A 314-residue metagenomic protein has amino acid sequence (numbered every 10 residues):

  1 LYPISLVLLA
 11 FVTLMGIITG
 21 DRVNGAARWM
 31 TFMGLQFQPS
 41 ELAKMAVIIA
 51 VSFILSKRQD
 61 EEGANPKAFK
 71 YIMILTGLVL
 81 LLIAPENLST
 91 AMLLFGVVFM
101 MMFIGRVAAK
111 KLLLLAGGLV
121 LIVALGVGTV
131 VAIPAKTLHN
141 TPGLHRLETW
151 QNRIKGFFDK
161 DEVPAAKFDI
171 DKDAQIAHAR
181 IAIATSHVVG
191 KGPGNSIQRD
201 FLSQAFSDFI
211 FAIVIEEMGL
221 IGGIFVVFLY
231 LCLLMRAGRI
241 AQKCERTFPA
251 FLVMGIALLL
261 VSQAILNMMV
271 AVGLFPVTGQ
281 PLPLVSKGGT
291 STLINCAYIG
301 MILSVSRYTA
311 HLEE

Functional and structural regions predicted by a protein language model:
L1-D171, A212-G273, A297-M301: Hydrophobic alpha-helical transmembrane segments of multi-pass inner membrane proteins, especially in bacterial systems
E62, T185, R307-T309: Membrane-interacting alpha-helical segments
N87-M92, K191-G194, A205-S207, F275-T278 (+1 more regions): Transmembrane helix boundary and interhelical junction motifs in multipass membrane proteins
E162, S196, T292: Conserved protein kinase catalytic core
Q175-I221: Long extracytoplasmic/lumenal interhelical loops at the membrane interface of multi-pass membrane proteins
H178, P249, V277-G279: Active-site lining segments that contact anionic ligands and/or coordinate catalytic metals
S262-E314: A juxtamembrane structural motif centered on a specific transmembrane helix
